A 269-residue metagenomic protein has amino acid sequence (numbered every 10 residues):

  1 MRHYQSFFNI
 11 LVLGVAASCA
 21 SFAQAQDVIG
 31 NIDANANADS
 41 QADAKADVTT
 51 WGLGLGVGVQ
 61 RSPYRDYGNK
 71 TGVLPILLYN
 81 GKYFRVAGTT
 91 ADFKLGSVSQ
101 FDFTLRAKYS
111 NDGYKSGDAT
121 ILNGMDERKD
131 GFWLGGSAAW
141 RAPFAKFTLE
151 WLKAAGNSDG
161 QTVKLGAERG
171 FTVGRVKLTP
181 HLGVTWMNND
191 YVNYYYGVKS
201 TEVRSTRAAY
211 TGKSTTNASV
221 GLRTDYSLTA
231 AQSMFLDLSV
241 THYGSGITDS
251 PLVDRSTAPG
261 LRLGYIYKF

Functional and structural regions predicted by a protein language model:
M1-V48: Cleavable N-terminal export/targeting peptides
Q26-D33, N37, K94, A155-K164 (+2 more regions): Outer-membrane beta-barrel transmembrane domain signature
W51-L53, T71-P75, Y79-K82, F132-G136 (+4 more regions): Hydrophobic, lipid-facing positions within transmembrane beta-strands of outer-membrane proteins
L53-L55, L77, G88, F103-A107 (+7 more regions): Membrane-embedded beta-strand positions of outer-membrane beta-barrel proteins
V57-P63, G81-Y83, A107-G113, A142-F144 (+5 more regions): Transmembrane beta-strands of outer-membrane beta-barrel pores
V57-V59, D118-I121, T148-E150, E202-A208 (+1 more regions): Extracytoplasmic loops and strand-loop junctions of Gram-negative outer membrane beta-barrel proteins
S62-N69, A87, L95-S97, R128-D130 (+3 more regions): Solvent-exposed loop/turn segments connecting transmembrane beta-strands in outer-membrane beta-barrel proteins
Y83-V86, F101, F144-F147, R175-L178 (+1 more regions): Repeated loop/turn-to-beta-strand initiation elements of outer-membrane beta-barrel proteins
